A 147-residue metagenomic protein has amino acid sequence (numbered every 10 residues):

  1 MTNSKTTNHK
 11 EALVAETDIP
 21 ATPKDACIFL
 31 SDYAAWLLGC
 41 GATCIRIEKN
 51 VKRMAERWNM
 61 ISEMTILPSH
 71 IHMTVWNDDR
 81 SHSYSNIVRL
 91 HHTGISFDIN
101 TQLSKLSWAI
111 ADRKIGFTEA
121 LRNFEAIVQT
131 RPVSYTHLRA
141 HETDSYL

Functional and structural regions predicted by a protein language model:
M1-K114: Soluble N-terminal domains of membrane-associated systems
P23, R131-Y135: Short capping loops/turns at secondary-structure boundaries
D112-N123, L138: Hydrophobic, membrane-facing alpha-helical anchors
A120-P132, S145: Short juxtamembrane and helix-loop transition motifs at transmembrane-helix boundaries in membrane proteins
T136-D144: Conserved small/polar residues in nucleotide/adenosyl-binding loops
